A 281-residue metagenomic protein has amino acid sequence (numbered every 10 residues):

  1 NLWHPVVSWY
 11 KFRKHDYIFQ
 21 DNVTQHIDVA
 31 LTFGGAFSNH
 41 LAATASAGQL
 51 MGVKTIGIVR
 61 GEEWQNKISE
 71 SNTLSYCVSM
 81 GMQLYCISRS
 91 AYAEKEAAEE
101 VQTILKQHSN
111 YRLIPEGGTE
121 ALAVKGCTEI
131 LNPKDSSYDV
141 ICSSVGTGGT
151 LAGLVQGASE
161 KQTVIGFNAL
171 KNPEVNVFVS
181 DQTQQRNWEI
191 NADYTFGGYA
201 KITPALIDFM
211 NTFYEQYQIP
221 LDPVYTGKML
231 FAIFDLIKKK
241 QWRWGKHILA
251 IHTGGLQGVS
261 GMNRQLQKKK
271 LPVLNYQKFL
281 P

Functional and structural regions predicted by a protein language model:
N1-V29: Positively charged, low-complexity intrinsically disordered leader regions
H15, F37-T44, G146-L154, G227-L230 (+1 more regions): Short glycine/serine/threonine-rich phosphate/pyrophosphate-binding segments that cradle anionic phosphate groups
I18-Q25, A42-K54, V155-E160, A232-Q241: Alpha-helix C-terminal capping segments
H26-G35, H40-A47, M51-R60, Y138-T147 (+1 more regions): A short, small-residue-rich loop immediately preceding and capping a beta-strand
A42-R89, G157, E174-Q185: Active-site-proximal loop->helix
E62-S136, E189-P204, D208-F209: Small/polar-residue-rich loop-to-helix segments that shape phosphate-bearing ligand pockets
L122-G197, I251-P281: Glycine-rich phosphate/pyrophosphate-binding loop at beta-loop-alpha junctions
Y199-W244: Active-site-adjacent helical/loop segments in soluble small-molecule enzymes
